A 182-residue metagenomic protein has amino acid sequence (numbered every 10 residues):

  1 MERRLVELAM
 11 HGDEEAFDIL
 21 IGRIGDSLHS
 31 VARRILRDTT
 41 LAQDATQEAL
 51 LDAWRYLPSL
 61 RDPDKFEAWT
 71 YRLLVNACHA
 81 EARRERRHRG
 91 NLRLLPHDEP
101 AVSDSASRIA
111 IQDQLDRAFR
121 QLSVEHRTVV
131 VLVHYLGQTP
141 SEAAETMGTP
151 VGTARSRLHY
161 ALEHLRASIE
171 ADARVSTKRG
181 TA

Functional and structural regions predicted by a protein language model:
E2-R3, A80, H88-L115, T139: Internal acidic/polar
L8, G90, I109, R117-Q121 (+2 more regions): C-terminal edge and immediately downstream basic/flexible tail or linker adjoining helix-turn-helix-like DNA-binding
M10-H11, L36-R37, E48-K65, R84-R86 (+1 more regions): Sigma70-family region 2
M10-I19, H29-E48, V151, R174: Short, charged helix-capping/linker segments at alpha-helix termini
I21-T39, Y56, F119, S168-A171: Amphipathic, Lys/Arg- and hydrophobic-enriched alpha-helical face
S30, D44-L51, R55, D64-N76: Structural recognition of an alpha-helix C-terminal capping motif at a helix-to-coil junction
R55-D62, R72-R93, R108, Y160 (+1 more regions): Arg/Lys-rich amphipathic alpha helix in sigma70-family domain 2
R120-T128, L132, L136-T153, A167: Helix-turn-helix DNA-binding module
